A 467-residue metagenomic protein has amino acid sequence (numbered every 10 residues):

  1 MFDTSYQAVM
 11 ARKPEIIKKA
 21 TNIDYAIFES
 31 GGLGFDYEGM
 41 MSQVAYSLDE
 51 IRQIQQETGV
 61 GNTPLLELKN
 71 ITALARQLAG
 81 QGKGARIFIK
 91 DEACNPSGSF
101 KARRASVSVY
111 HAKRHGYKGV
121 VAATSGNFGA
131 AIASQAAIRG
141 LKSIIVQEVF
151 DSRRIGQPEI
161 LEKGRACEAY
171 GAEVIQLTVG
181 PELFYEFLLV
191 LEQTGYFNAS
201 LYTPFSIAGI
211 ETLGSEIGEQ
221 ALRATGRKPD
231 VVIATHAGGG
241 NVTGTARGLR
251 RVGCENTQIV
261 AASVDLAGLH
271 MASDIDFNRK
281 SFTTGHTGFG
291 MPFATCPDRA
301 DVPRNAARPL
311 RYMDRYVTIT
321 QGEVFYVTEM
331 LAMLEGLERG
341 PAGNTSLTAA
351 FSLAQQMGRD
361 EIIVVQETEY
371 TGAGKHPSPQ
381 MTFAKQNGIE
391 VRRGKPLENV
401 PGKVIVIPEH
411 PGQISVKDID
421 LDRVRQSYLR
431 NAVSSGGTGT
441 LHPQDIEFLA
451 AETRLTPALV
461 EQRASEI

Functional and structural regions predicted by a protein language model:
M1-K118: Positively charged, low-complexity intrinsically disordered leader regions
N62, Y170, F184-E192, R251-E338 (+1 more regions): Active-site/ligand-binding loops adjacent to catalytic centers
E92-A102, G119-F128, Y202-I207, I233-G238 (+3 more regions): Active-site nucleophile and cofactor-binding loops and adjacent substrate-binding regions of central metabolic enzymes
V107-G116, A130-K142, R247-G253, T348-G358: Alpha-helix C-terminal capping segments
A112-V149, K228-G244, V260, A342 (+1 more regions): A short, small-residue-rich loop immediately preceding and capping a beta-strand
A130-V179, L269-K280, R304-A306, K375-F383: Active-site-proximal loop->helix
Y185-G240, G244-T245, L249-R250, Y316 (+1 more regions): Active-site/ligand-binding-proximal alpha/beta "capping" segment
L222, G226, Y316, G322-L334 (+4 more regions): Non-transmembrane, aqueous-exposed alpha-helical and coiled segments at domain scale
